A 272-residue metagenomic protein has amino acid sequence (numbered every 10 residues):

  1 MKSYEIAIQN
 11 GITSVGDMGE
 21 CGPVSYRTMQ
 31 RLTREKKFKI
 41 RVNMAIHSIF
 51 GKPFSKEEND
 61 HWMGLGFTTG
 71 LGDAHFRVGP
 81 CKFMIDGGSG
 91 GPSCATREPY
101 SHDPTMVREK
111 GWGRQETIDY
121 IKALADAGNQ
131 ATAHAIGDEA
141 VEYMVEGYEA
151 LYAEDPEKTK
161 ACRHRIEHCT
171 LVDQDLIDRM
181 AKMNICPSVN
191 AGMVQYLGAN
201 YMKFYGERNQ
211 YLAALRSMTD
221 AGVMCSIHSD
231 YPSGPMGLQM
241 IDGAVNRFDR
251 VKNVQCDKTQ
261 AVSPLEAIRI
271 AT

Functional and structural regions predicted by a protein language model:
M1, G19, Y143-M144: Metal-associated gating/positioning segment near the N- to mid-region
M1, M106-R114, A261-L265: Short acidic-aromatic active-site loops that bind/stabilize oxyanions
M1, Y26-R27, Q115-I118, Q174 (+1 more regions): Residue-level marker for well-ordered alpha-helical positions
M1-N10: Internal alpha/beta scaffold segment
T13-S14: Short acidic/polar active-site loop segments enriched in Thr and Asp
C21-S25, N209-Q210: Short, glycine/acidic-rich beta->alpha junctions
P23-E142, R179-C186, A191-G192, Y231 (+1 more regions): Metal-coordinating catalytic core of metallo-dependent amide/deamination hydrolases
K122-A131, E139-H164, C169, D175-D178 (+2 more regions): His/Asp/Glu-enriched, well-ordered alpha-helical/loop segment that forms or immediately abuts the divalent-metal
